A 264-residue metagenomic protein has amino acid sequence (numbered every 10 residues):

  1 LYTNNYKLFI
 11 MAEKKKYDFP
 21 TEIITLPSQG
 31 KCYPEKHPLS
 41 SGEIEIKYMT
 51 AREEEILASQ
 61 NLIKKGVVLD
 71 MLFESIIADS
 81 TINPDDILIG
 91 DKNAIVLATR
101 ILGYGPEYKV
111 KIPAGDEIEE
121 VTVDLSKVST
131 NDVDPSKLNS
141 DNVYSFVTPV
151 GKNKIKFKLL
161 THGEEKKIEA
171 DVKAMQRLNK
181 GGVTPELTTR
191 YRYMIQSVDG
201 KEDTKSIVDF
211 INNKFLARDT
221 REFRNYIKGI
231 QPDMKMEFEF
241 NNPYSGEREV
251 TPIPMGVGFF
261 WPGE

Functional and structural regions predicted by a protein language model:
L1-I10: Short, Lys/Arg-enriched N-terminal segments with co-localized hydrophobic residues within the first ~10-30 amino acids
I10-E264: Long C-terminal interaction/binding lobes of large macromolecular proteins
